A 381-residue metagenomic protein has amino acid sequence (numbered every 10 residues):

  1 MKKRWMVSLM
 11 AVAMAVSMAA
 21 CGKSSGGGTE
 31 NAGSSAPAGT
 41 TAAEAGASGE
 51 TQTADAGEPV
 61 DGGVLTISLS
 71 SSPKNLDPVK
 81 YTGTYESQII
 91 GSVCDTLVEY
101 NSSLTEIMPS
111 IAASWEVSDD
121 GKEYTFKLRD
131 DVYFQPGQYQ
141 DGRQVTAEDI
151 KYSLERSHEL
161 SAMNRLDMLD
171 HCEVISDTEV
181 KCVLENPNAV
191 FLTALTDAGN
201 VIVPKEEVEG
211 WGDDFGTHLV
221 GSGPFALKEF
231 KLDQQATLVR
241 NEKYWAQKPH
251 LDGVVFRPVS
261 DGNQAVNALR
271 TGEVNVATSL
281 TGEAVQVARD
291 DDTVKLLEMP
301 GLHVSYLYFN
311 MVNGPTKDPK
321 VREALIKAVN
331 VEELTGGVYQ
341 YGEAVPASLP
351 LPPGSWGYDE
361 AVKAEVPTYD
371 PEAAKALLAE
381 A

Functional and structural regions predicted by a protein language model:
C21-S34: Bacterial lipoprotein signal-peptidase II cleavage site
S68-D119, V220-G221: N-terminal lobe/hinge region of extracytoplasmic solute-binding protein
N101-S102, L166, N188, T196-P249 (+4 more regions): Gly/Pro-rich hinge or "lid" segments in bacterial periplasmic/extracellular proteins
A113-L160, K181, P315: Aromatic- and charge-enriched surface segment that lines or borders ligand/interaction sites
E116, D120, K127, A162-E207 (+1 more regions): Surface-exposed binding/hinge segments that line and control ligand-binding clefts or catalytic entry sites
A147-K151, D177-E179, G223-P224, L251-G253 (+3 more regions): Alpha-helical secondary-structure segments
R156, N241-V287: Ligand-site clamp/hinge motif
V345-A381: Structural transition elements
